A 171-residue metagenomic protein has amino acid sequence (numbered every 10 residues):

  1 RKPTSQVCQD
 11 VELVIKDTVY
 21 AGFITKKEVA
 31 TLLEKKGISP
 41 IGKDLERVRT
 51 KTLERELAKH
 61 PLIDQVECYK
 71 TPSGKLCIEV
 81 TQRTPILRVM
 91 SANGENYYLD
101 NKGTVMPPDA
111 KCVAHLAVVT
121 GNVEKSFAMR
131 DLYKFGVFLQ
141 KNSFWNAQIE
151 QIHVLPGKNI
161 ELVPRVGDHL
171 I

Functional and structural regions predicted by a protein language model:
R1-Y20, K27, T31-K59, D64-I171: Charged, solvent-exposed interaction patches on well-folded alpha/beta domains that mediate macromolecular contacts
